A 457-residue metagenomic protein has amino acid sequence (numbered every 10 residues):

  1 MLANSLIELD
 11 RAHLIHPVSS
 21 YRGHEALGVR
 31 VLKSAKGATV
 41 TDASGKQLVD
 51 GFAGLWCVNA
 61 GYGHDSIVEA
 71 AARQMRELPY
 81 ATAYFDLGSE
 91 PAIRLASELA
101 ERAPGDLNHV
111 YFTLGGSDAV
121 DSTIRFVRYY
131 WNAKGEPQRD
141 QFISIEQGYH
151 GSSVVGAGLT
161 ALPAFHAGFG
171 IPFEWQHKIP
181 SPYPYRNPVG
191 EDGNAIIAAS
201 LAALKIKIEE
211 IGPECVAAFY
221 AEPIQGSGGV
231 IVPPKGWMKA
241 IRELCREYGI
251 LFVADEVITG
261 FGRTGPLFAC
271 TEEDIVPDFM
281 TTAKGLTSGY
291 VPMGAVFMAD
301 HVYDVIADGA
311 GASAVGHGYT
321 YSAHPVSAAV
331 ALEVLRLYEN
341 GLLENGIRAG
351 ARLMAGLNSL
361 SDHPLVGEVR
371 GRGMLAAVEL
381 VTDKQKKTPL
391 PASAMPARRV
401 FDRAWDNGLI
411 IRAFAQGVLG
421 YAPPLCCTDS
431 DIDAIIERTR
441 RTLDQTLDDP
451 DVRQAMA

Functional and structural regions predicted by a protein language model:
M1-A457: Conserved N-terminal phosphate-binding loop of PLP-dependent enzymes in the Aspartate aminotransferase
